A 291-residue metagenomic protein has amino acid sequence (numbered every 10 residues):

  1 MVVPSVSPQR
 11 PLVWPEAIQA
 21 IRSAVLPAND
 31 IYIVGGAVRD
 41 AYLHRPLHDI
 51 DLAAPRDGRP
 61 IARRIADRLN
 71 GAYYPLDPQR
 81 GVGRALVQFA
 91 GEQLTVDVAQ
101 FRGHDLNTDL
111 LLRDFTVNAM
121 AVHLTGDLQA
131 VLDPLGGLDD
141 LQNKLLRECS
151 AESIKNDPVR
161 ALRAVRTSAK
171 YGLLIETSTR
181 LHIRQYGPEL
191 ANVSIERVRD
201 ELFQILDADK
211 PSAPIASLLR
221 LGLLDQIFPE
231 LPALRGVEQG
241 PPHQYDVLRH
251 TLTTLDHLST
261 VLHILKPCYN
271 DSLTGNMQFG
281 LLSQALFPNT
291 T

Functional and structural regions predicted by a protein language model:
M1-T291: Catalytic cores of the polymerase beta-like nucleotidyltransferase superfamily and closely associated nucleotide
